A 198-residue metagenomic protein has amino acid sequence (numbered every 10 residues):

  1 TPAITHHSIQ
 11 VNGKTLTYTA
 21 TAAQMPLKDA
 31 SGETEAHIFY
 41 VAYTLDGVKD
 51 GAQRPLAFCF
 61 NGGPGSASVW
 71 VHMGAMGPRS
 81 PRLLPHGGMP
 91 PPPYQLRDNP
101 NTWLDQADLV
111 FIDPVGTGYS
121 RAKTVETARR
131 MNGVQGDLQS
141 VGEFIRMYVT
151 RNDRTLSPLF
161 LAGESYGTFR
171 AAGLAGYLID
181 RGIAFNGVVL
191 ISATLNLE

Functional and structural regions predicted by a protein language model:
P2-V48: N-terminal cap/lid segment of alpha/beta-hydrolase-fold proteins
S31-H37, R130-G142, Y166-A171: Phosphate/oxyanion-binding active-site loops and adjacent basic polyanion-contact surfaces
G32-R130: N-terminal cap/lid subdomain of alpha/beta-hydrolase-fold enzymes
W103-A107, P114, R130-T150: Alpha/beta-hydrolase active-site loop
P114, V189-E198: Active-site nucleophile loop of the alpha/beta-hydrolase fold
D153-Y166: Alpha/beta-hydrolase fold nucleophile elbow
T168-D180: Short glycine-enriched nucleophile-adjacent loop and the immediately C-terminal alpha-helix near the catalytic center
